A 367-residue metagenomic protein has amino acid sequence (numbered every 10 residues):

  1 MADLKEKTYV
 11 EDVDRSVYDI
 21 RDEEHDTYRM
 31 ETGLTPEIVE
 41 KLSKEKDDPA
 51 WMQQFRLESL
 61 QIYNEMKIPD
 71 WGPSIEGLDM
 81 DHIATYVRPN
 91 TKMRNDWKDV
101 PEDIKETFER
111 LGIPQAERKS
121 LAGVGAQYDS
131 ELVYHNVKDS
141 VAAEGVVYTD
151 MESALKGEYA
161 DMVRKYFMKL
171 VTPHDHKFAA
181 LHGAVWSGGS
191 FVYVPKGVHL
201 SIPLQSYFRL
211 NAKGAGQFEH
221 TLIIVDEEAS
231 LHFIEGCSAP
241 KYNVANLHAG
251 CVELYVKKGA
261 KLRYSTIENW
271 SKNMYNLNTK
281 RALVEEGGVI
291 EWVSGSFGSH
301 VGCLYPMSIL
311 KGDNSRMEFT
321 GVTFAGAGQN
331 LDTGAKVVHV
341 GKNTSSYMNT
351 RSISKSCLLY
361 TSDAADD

Functional and structural regions predicted by a protein language model:
A2-E219, D226-E227, G236-C237: N-terminal leader/transition segments
E58, Y134-N136, S140, E144-S362: Conserved beta-strand/loop scaffold segments within soluble protein domains that form the structured core and edges
D363-D367: A short, hydrophobic C-terminal helix/tail in secreted or cell-surface proteins
